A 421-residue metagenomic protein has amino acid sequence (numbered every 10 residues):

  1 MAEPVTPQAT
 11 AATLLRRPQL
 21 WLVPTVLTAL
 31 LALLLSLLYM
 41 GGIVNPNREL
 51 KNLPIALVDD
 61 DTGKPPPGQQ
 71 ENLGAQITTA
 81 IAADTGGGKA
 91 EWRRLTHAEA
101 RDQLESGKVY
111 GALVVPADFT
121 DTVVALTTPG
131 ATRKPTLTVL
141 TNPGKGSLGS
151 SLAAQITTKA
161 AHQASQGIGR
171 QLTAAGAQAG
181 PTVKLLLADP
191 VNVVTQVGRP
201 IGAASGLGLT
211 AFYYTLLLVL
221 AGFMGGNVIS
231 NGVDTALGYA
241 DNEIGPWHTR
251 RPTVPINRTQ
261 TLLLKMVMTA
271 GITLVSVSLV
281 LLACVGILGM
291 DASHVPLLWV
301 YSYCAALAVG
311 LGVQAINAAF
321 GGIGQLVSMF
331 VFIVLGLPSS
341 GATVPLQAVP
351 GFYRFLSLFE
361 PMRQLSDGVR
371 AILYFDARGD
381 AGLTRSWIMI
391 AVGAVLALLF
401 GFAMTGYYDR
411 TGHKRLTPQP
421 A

Functional and structural regions predicted by a protein language model:
M1-G208, T411-A421: Extracytoplasmic/periplasmic domains immediately adjacent to an N-terminal transmembrane anchor in multi-pass membrane
T6-T13, W92, L185, R199 (+6 more regions): Juxtamembrane loop-helix boundary motifs flanking transmembrane segments in multi-pass membrane proteins
N45-E49, N231-Y239, G322, Y374 (+1 more regions): Perimembrane helix-loop junctions in membrane proteins
R170-Q178, T249-I256, S276-I287: Hydrophobic, membrane-facing alpha-helical anchors
G202-G222: N-terminal membrane-entry
L218-G226, A397, G401: Hydrophobic core segments of alpha-helical transmembrane domains in multi-pass integral membrane proteins
G222-L274: Juxtamembrane interface at the cytosolic side of transmembrane helices
K265-V267, G271, L279-A421: Membrane-spanning alpha-helical segments of multipass transporters and channels
